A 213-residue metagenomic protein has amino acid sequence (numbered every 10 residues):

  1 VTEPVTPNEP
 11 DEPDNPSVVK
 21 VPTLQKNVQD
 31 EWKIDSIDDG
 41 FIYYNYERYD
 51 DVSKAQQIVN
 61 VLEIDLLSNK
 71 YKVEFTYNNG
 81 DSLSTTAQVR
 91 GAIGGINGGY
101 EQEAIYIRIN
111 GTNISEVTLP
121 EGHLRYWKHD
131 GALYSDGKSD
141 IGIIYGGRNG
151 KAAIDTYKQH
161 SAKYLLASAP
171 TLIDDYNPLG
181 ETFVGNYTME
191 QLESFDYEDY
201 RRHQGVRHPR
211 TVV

Functional and structural regions predicted by a protein language model:
V1-I143: Zymogen propeptides
V19, Y49-D51, L83, A153 (+2 more regions): Short, well-ordered helical secondary-structure segments
E47-K54, G185-R202: Low-complexity, polar-biased intrinsically disordered regions enriched in Pro/Ser/Thr/Gly
A92-I96, L172, V212: Long, contiguous hydrophobic alpha-helical segments, chiefly transmembrane helices and signal peptides
G99-D196: Active-site-adjacent helix-turn-beta-strand microarchitecture at beta-sheet edges that either contains or buttresses
Y200-V212: Mid-to-C-terminal functional-domain signal that highlights helix-capping/loop sites within ligand-binding modules
